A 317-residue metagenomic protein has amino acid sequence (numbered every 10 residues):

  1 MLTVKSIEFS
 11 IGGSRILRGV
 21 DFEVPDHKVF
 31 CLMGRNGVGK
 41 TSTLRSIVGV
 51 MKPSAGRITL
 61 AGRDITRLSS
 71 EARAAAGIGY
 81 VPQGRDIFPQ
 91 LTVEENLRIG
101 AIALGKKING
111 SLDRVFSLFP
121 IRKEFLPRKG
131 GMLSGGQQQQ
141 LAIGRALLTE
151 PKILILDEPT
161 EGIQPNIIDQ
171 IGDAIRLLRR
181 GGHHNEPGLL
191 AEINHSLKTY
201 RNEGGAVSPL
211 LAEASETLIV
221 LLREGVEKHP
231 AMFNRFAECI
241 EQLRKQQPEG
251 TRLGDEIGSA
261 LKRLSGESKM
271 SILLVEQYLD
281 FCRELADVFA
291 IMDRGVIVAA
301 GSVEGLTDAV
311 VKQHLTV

Functional and structural regions predicted by a protein language model:
L2-V4, L17: Conserved structural motif at the start of ABC-family nucleotide-binding domains
M33-R35: The feature captures the beta-strand-to-loop junction immediately N-terminal to the Walker
V48: Helix-to-loop junction immediately C-terminal to a conserved catalytic motif
G56-R63, A76, I108-G110: Conserved ABC transporter NBD signature motif
K129-L133: Conserved ABC ATPase signature
L148-K152: A short, proline-enriched helix->beta-strand linker immediately N-terminal to the Walker B motif in ABC-type P-loop
E276-Q277: H-loop/switch region of ABC-family ATPase nucleotide-binding domains
